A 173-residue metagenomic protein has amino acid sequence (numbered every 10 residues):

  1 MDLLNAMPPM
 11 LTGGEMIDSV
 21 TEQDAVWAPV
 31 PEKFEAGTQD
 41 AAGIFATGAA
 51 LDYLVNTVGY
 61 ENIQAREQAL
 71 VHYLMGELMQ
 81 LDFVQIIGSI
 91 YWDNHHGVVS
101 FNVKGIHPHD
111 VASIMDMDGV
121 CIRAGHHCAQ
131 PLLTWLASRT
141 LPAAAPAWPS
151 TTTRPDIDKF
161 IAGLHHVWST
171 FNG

Functional and structural regions predicted by a protein language model:
M1, V103-G105, S150: Non-catalytic surface loops within mature trypsin-like serine protease
M1-R66, H72: Active-site C-terminal subdomain of aminotransferase-like
T12, Y91, H127: Residues that form or immediately flank small-molecule/cofactor binding pockets and catalytic motifs
V30-E32, H95-V99, D118, P142-P146: Short amphipathic alpha-helical segments
E35, V55-H107, T134, N172: Conserved small-domain helix->loop->beta segment predominantly found in fold-type I
G37-A41, G105, R154: Short, solvent-exposed loop/helix junctions and linker helices that flank or host conserved functional motifs
G48, A112, M117-R123, C128-G173: PLP-dependent enzyme catalytic core of the Aspartate aminotransferase-like
